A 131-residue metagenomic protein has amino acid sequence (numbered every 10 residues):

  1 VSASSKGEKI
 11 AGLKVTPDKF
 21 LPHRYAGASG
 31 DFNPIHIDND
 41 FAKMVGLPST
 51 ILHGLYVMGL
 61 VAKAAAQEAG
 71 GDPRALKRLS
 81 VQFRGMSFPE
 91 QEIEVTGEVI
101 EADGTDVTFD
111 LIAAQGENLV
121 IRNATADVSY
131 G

Functional and structural regions predicted by a protein language model:
V1-A11, S87-G131: HotDog/MaoC-like acyl-thioester-processing domains
V1-L52: Catalytic strand-loop segment that frames the active site of acyl-thioester-processing enzymes
P17, F83, V128-Y130: Hydrophobic residues in beta-strands and at strand termini
P34-I37, A62-Q67, A113: A broadly tuned preference for mixed-charge, low-complexity surface segments
M44-V99: Hydrophobic beta-strand-centered segment that forms part of the acyl-chain substrate-binding groove
